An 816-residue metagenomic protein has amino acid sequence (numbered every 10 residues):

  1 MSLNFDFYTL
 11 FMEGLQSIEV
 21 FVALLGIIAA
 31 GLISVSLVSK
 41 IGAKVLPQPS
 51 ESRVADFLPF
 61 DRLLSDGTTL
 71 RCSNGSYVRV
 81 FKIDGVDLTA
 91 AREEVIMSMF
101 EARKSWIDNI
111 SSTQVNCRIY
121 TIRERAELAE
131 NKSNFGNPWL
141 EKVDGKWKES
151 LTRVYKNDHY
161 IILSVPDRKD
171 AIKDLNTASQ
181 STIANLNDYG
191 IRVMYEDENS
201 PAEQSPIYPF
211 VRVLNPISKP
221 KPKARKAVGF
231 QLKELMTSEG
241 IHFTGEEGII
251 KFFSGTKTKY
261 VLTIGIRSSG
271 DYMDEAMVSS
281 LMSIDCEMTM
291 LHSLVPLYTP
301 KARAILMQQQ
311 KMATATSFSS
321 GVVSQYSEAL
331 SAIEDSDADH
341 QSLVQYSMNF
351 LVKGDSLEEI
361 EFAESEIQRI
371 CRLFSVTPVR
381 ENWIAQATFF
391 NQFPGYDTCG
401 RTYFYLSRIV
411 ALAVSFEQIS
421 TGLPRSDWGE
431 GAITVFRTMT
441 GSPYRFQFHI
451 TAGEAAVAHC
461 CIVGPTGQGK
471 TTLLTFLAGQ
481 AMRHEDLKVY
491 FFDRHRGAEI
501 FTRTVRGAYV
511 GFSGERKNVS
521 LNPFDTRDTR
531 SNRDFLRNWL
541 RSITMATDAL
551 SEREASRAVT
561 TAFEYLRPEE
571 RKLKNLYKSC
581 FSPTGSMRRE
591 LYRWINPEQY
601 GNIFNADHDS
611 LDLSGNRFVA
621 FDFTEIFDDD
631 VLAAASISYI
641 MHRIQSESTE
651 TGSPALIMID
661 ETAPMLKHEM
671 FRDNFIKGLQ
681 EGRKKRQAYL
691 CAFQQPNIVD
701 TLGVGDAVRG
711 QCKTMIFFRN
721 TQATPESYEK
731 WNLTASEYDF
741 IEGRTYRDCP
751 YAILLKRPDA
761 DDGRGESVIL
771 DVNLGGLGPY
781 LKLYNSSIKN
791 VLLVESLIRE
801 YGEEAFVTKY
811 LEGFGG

Functional and structural regions predicted by a protein language model:
S2-T421: Extended, folded cores of ATP/NTP-driven motor/assembly subunits in large transport and secretion machines
Y77, H159, K488, R617 (+1 more regions): The start of beta-strands in P-loop NTPase/AAA+ ATPase cores
F81, V619-F621, I657: Hydrophobic positions in the central parallel beta-sheet of the AAA+
D87-T89, R118-S133, L140, W147-V154 (+3 more regions): Switch/coupling segment of Walker-type NTPase motor domains
N187, R372, M482-R483, R503 (+1 more regions): Anion (oxyanion) recognition and catalysis
G422-H449: N-terminal pre-Walker A segment at the start of P-loop NTPase domains
S442-P443, F448-Q480, D486-A498, A508-R516 (+2 more regions): Conserved P-loop NTPase motor cores
R533, D548, T561-T624, V631-E650 (+1 more regions): Conserved P-loop NTPase motor module
